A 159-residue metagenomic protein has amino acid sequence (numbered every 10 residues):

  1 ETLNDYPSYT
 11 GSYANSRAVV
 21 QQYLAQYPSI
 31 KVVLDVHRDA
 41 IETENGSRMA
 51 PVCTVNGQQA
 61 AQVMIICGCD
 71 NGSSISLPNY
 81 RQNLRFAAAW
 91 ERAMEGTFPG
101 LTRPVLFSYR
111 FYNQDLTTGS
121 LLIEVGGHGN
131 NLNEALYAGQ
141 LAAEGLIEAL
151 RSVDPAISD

Functional and structural regions predicted by a protein language model:
E1-I30, A40-I41, N45, Q140 (+2 more regions): N-terminal catalytic or cofactor-binding beta/alpha core of small enzyme domains
E1-L3, D35-D39, C67-D70, L106-Y109 (+1 more regions): Active-site-proximal beta-strand/loop segments in catalytic clefts of secreted hydrolases
L3-A14, V20-Y23, G72-R81, E124-N133: Second-shell loop/turn segments in exported
A14-Q21, L84-A87, E91, S120 (+1 more regions): Extracytoplasmic/secreted envelope proteins and their assembly/folding machinery, especially bacterial periplasmic
V19-D70: Active-site microenvironments of hydrolase-like enzyme catalytic domains
A61-V63, L77-N79, E95, Q114-S120 (+1 more regions): Long, low-complexity hydrophobic alpha-helices enriched in A/L/V/I and glycine
N79-L106: Active-site-adjacent substrate-binding region of metalloamidase/peptidase-like peptide-processing proteins
T102-D159: Active-site-adjacent mobile loop/cap segments within catalytic or ligand-binding domains
